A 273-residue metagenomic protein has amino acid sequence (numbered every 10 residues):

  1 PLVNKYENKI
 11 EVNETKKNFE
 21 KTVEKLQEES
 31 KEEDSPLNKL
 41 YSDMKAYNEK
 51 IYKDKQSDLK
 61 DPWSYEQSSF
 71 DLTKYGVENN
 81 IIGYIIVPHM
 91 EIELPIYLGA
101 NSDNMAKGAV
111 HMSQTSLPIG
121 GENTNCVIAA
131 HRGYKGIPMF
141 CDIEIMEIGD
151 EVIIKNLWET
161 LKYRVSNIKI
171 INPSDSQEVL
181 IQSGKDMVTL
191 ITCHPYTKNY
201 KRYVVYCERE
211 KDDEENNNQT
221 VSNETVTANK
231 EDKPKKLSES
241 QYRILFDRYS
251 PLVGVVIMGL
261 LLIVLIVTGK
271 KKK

Functional and structural regions predicted by a protein language model:
P1-P251, L261-G269: Solvent-exposed, non-transmembrane regions of membrane-associated and secreted proteins
V256-G259: Conserved PLP-enzyme active-site core in the AAT-like
